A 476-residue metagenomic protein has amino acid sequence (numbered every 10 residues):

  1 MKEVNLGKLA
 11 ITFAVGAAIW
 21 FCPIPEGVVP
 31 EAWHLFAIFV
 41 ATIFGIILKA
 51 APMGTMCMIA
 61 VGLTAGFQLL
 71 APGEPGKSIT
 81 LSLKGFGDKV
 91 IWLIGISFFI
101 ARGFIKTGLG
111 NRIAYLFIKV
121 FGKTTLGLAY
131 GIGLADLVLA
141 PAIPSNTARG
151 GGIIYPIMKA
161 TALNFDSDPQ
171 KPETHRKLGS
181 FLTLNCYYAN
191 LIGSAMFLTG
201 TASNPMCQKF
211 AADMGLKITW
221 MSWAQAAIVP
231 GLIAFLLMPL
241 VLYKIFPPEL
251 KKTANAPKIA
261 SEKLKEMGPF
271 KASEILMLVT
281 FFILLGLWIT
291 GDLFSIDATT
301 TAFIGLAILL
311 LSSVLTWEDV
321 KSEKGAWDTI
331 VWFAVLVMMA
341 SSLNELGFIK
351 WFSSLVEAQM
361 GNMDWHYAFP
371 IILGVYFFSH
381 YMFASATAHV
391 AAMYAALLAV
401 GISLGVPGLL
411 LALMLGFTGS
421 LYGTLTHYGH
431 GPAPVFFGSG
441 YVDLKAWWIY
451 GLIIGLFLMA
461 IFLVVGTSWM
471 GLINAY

Functional and structural regions predicted by a protein language model:
M1-L93, D213-G215, S222-S354, I453-M459 (+1 more regions): Hydrophobic transmembrane alpha-helices of multi-pass small-molecule transporters
I24, T55-Q170, E323-T329, F333-L404: Membrane-embedded alpha-helical segments and adjacent helix-loop junctions characteristic of multi-pass solute
F44-P52, A135-S145, Y187-L198, L287-L293 (+2 more regions): Transmembrane alpha-helix interface/packing and boundary motifs in multi-pass membrane proteins, characterized by
V61, T147-L163, M196-D213, N255 (+4 more regions): Re-entrant/interfacial helical elements at transmembrane boundaries that shape and gate the permeation pathway
D88-F98, I143-I154, W223-P239, L410-L421: Alpha-helical transmembrane segments
P156-K171, K251-K265: Juxtamembrane inter-helical linkers in multi-pass membrane proteins
N164-E173, L191, I228, V335-M339 (+1 more regions): C-terminal transmembrane helix pair
F165-P248, P432-V465: Membrane-core helix-loop-helix motifs of multi-pass transport proteins
